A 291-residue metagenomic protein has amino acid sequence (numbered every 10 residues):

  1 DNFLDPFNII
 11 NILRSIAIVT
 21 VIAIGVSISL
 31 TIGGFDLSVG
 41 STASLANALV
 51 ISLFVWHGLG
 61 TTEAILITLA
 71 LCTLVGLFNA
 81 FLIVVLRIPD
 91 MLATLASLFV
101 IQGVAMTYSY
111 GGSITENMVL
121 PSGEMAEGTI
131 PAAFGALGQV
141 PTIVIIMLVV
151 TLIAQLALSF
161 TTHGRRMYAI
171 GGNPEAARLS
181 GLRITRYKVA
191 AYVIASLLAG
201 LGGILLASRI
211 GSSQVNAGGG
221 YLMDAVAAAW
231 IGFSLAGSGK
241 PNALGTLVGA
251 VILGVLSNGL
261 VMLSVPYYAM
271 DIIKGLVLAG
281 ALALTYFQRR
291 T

Functional and structural regions predicted by a protein language model:
D1-H57, L82-I88, A227-A243, L276: Single transmembrane alpha-helix segments in multi-pass membrane proteins
F3-R14, G58-E63, P131-I145, S213-G220 (+1 more regions): Interfacial loop-to-helix junctions that mark the boundaries of transmembrane helices in multi-pass membrane
G25-V26, L98-A105, I146-L156, A195-G202 (+3 more regions): Hydrophobic core segments of alpha-helical transmembrane domains in multi-pass membrane transport and ion-translocation
G58-F99, V248-G249: Alpha-helical transmembrane segments within multi-pass membrane transporters and channels
L59-T68, L74-N79, A136-S213: Helix-loop-helix "hairpin" substructures at the membrane interface of multi-pass membrane proteins
D90-H163, Y187-A190, R209-G218, A269: Transmembrane helix-bundle core of multi-pass membrane transporters and related energy-transducing complexes
L152, L179-R186, L256-T291: Cytosolic-side transmembrane-helix boundaries in multi-pass membrane proteins
A199, R209-G275: Transmembrane alpha-helical segments in multi-pass inner-membrane proteins
